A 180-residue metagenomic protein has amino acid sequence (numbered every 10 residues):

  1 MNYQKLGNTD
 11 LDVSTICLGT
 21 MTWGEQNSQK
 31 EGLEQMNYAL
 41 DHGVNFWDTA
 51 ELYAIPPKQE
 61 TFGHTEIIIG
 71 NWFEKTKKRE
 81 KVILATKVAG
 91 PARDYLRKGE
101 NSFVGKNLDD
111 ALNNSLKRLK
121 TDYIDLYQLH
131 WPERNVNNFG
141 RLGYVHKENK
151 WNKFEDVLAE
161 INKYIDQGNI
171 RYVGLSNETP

Functional and structural regions predicted by a protein language model:
M1-T86, D122: N-terminal binding-site loop/beta-alpha segment at the start of enzyme catalytic domains that lines or forms
D12-I16, P91-R93, N138-L142: A short alpha-helix capping/helix-coil boundary motif
L18-M21, E51, E66, D94-R97 (+2 more regions): Generic, low-specificity signal for short hydrophobic/alpha-helical stretches with a mild N-terminal bias, encompassing
M21-W23, L52, K87-P91, L129-P132 (+1 more regions): Active-site beta-loop-alpha junctions enriched in small/polar residues
Q26, I55-P57, D94, R134-N137: Glycine/Thr-rich phosphate-binding loops of Rossmann-like dinucleotide-binding domains
F73, K77-R79, V88-P91, F154 (+2 more regions): P-loop/Walker A phosphate-binding loop and immediately adjacent motor/lid segment at beta-alpha junctions
A85, P91-R93, K98-G99: Surface-exposed, interaction-prone regions with an acidic/low-complexity signature
L96-P180: Glycine/proline-rich, positively charged, aromatic-decorated active-site loop/lid region on the catalytic face
